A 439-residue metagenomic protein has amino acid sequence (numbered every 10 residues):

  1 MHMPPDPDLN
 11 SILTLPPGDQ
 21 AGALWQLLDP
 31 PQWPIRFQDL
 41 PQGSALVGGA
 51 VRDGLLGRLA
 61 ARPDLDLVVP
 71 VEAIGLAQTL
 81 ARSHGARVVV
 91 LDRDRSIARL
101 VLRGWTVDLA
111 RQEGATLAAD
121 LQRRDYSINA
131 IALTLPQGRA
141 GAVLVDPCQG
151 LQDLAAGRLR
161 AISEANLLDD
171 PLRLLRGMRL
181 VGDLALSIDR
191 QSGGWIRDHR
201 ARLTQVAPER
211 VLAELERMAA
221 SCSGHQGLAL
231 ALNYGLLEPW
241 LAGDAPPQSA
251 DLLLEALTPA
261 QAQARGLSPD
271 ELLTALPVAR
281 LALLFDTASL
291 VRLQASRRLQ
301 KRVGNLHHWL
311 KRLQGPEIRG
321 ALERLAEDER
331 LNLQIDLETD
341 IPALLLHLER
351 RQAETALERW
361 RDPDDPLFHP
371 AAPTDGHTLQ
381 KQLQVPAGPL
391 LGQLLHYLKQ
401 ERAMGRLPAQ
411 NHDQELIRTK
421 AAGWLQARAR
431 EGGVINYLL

Functional and structural regions predicted by a protein language model:
M1-L439: Catalytic cores of the polymerase beta-like nucleotidyltransferase superfamily and closely associated nucleotide
